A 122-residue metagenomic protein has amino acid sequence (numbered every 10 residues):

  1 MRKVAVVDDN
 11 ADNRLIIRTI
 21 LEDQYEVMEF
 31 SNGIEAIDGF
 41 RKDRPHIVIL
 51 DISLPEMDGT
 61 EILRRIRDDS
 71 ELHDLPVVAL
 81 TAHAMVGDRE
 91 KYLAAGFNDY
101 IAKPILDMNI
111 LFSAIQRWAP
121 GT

Functional and structural regions predicted by a protein language model:
A11-M28: Two-component/phosphorelay signaling modules centered on CheY-like receiver
F30-I34: Conserved Asp/Asn-Gly motif in the active-site loop of CheY-like receiver
D43-I49, L54: Active-site beta3 strand of CheY-like receiver
R44-H46, E71-P76: His-Asp phosphorelay/catalytic-motif detector in bacterial-type signaling
P55, R64, H73, M85 (+1 more regions): The feature encodes the CheY-like receiver
